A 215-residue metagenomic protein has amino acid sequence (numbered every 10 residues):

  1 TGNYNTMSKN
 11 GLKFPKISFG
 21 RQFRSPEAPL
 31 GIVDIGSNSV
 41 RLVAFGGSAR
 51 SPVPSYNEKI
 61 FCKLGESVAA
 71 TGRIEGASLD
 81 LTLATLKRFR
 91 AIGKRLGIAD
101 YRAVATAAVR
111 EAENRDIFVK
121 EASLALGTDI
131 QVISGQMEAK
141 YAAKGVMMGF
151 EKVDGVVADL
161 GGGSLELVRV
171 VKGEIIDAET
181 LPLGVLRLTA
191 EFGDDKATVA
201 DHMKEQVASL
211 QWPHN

Functional and structural regions predicted by a protein language model:
G2-I35, V43-A158, V168-N215: Nucleotide/phosphate-binding catalytic cleft detector across ATP-hydrolyzing and phosphate-transferring enzymes
N38-V40, G163: Conserved Rossmann-like nucleotide-cofactor binding loop
